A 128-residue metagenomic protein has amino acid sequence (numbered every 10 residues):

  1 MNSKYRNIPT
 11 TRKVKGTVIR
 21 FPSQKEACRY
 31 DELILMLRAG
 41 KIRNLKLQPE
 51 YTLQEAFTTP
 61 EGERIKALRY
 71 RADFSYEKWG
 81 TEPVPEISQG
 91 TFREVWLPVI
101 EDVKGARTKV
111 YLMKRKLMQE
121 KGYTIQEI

Functional and structural regions predicted by a protein language model:
M1-I128: Electrostatic, structured charged patches in enzyme active sites and in nucleic-acid/phosphate-binding
